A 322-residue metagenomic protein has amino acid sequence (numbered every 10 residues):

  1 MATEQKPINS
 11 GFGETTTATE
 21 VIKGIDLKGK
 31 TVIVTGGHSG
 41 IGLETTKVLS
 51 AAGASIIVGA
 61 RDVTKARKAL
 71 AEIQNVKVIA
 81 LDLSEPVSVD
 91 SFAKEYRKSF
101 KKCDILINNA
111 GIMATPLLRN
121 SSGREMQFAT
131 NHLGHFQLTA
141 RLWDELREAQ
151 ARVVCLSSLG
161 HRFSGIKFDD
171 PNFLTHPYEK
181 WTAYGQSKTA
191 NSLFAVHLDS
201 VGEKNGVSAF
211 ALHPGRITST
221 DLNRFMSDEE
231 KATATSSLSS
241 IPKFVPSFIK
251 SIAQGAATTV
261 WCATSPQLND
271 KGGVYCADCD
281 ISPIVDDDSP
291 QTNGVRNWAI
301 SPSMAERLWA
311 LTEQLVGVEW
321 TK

Functional and structural regions predicted by a protein language model:
A2-T235, Q314-K322: Rossmann-fold NAD(P)H-dependent dehydrogenase/reductase core
K6, V89, S187, S236-P290 (+1 more regions): C-terminal helical subdomain
S10-T16, I284-R296: Short, contiguous pre-domain boundary segments
A60, L83, I249, A299-S303: Intrinsic disorder
H176, K180, I241-F244, N293-V295: A short, mixed-charge helix-start or loop-turn motif at secondary-structure junctions
H197, T258-W261, L311: Generic recognition of well-ordered alpha-helical segments
W261, V295-W298: Central mid-sequence intracellular linker of multi-pass
N297-K322: C-terminal amphipathic/interface module of NAD(P)-dependent oxidoreductases and related NAD-binding regulators
